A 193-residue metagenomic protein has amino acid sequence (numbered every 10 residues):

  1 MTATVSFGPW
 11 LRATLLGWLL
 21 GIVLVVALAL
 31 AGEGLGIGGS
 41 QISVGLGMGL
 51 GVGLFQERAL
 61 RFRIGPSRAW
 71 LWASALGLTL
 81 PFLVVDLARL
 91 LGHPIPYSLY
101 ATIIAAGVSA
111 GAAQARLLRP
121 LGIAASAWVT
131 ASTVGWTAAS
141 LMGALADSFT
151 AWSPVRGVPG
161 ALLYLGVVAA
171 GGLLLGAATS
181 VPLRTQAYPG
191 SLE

Functional and structural regions predicted by a protein language model:
M1-E193: Juxtamembrane/disordered regions of integral membrane proteins
